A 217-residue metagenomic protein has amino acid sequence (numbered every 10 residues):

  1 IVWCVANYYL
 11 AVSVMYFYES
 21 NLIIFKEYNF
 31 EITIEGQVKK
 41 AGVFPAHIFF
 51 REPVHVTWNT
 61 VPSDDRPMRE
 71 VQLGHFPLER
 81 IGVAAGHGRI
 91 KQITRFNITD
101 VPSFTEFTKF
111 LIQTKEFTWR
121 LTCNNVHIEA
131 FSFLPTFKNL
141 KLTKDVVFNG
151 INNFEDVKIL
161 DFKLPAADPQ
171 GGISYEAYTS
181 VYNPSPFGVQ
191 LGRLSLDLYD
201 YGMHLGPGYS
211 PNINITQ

Functional and structural regions predicted by a protein language model:
I1-Q217: Extracellular/lumenal and peripheral-membrane lipid-interaction modules
